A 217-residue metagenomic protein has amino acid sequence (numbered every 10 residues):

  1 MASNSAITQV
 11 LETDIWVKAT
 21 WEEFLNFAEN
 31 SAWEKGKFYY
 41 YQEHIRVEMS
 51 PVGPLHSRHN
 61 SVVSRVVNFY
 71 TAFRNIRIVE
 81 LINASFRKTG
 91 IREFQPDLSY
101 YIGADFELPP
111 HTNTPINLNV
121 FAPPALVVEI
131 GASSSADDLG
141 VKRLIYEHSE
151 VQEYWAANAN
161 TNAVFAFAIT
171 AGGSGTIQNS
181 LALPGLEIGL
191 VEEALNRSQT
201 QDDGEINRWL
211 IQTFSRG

Functional and structural regions predicted by a protein language model:
M1-G217: Gly/Pro/Ser/Thr-rich low-complexity, intrinsically disordered segments predominantly at protein N-termini
